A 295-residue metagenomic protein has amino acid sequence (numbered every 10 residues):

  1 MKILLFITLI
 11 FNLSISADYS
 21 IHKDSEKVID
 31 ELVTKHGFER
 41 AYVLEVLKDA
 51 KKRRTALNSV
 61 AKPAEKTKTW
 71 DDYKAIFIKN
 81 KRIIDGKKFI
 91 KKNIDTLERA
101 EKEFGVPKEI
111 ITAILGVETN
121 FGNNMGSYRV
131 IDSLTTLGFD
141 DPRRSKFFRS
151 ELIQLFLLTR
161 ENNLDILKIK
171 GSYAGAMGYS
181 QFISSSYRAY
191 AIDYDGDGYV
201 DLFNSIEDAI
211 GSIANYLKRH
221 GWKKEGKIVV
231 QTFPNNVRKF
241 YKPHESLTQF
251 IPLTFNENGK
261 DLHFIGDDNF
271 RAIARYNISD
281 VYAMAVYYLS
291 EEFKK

Functional and structural regions predicted by a protein language model:
M1-F6, I10-K170, G175, S185-K295: Cell-wall glycan-active module
Q181: Functionally critical loop-and-helix segments that line ligand-binding/catalytic clefts of soluble enzyme domains
